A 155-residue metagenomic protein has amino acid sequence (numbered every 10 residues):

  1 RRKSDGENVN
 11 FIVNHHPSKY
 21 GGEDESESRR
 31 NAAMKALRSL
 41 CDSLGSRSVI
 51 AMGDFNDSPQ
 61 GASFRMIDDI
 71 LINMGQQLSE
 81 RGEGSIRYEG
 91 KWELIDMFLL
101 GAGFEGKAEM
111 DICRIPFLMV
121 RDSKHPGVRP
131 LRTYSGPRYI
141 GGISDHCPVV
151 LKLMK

Functional and structural regions predicted by a protein language model:
R1-Y20, K155: Beta-strand-turn-beta hairpins that frame and shape the catalytic cleft of phosphate-ester-processing enzymes
H16, D54-F55: Active-site metal-binding loops of divalent metal-dependent hydrolases
S18-G21, L118-V120: A short local loop/turn or secondary-structure capping micro-motif enriched for an aromatic residue
Y20-S28: Acidic/histidine-rich helix-loop elements that form or flank divalent-metal/phosphate-binding sites at the catalytic
R29-A32, A36, G90-L94: Generic recognition of stable, solvent-exposed alpha-helical segments in well-folded globular domains
N31-M52: His/acidic metal-ligating clusters that form di-metal
D42-V49, D57-K155: Metal-dependent phosphoester-hydrolase catalytic domains
